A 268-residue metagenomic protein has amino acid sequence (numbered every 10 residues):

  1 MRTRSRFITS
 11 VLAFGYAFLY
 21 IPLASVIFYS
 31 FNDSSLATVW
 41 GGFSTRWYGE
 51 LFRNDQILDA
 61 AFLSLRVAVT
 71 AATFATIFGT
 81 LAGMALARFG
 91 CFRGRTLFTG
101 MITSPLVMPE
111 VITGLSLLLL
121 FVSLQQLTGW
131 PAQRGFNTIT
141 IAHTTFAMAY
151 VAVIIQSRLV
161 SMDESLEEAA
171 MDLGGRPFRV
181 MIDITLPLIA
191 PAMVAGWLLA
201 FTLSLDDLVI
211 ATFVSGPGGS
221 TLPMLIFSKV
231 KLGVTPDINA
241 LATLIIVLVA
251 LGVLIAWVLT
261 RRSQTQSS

Functional and structural regions predicted by a protein language model:
M1-S5, V69-I102, V122, E164 (+1 more regions): Transmembrane-helix boundary motif in ABC transporter permease subunits
R2-R4, S35, Y48-I57, L205-I255: Interhelical loop and adjacent transmembrane-helix boundary motif in polytopic membrane transport permeases
V11, Y16-L23, A152-Q156, M162-E164 (+1 more regions): Transmembrane alpha-helices
I21-D55, S215-P217, S268: Short membrane-interfacial helix/loop motifs at transmembrane-helix boundaries
P22-S35, L63, G114-L127, L198-L203 (+2 more regions): A structural signal for multi-pass alpha-helical bundles of membrane permease subunits that mediate small-molecule
L23, A68-M84, R88, V111 (+6 more regions): Hydrophobic positions within alpha-helical transmembrane segments of bacterial inner-membrane proteins
A61, L86, S104, S165-L173 (+1 more regions): Short hydrophobic faces within alpha-helices
M101-I139, Y150, P191-V194: Generic hydrophobic transmembrane alpha-helix motif, especially the helices
